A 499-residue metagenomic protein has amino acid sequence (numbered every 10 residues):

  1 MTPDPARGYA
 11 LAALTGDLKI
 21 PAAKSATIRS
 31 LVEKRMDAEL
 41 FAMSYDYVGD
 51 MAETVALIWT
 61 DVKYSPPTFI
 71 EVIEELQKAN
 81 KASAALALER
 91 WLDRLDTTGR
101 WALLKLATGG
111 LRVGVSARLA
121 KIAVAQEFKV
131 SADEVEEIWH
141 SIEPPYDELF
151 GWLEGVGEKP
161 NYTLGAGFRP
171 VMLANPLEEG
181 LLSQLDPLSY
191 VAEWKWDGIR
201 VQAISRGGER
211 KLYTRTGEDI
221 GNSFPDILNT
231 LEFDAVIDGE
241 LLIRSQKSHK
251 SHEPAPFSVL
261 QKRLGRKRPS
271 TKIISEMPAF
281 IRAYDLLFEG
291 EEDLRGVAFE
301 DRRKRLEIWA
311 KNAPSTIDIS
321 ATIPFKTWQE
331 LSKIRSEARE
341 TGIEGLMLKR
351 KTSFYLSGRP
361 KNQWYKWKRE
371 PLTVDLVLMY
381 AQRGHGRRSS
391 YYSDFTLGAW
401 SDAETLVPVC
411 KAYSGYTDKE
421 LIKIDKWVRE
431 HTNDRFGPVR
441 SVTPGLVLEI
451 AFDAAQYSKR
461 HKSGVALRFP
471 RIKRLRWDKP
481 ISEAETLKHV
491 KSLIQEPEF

Functional and structural regions predicted by a protein language model:
M1-T327, G398-A412, G437-R440, H461 (+1 more regions): N-terminal nucleic-acid-engaging modules of covalent nucleotidyltransferase systems
G109, A381-G386, A455-Y457: Short beta-turn/strand-loop junction motif enriched in small, turn-promoting residues
M172-Y190, W328-I334, L348-H385: Flexible, glycine/threonine-enriched loop-and-boundary segments that flank and lead into catalytic domains of large
I204-R206, S357-P360, R388-S393, H461-G464: Short glycine/proline-enriched turns and hinge-like loops at secondary-structure junctions
P278-A279, I343, N362, T373-L378 (+4 more regions): Active-site lining segments that contact anionic ligands and/or coordinate catalytic metals
S336-I343, E370: Detector for conserved single-position "signature" residues within domains
P408-D418, W427: Beta-strand/loop nucleic-acid-binding surfaces
K423-R476: C-terminal structured "cap/appendage" subdomains that terminate the fold
